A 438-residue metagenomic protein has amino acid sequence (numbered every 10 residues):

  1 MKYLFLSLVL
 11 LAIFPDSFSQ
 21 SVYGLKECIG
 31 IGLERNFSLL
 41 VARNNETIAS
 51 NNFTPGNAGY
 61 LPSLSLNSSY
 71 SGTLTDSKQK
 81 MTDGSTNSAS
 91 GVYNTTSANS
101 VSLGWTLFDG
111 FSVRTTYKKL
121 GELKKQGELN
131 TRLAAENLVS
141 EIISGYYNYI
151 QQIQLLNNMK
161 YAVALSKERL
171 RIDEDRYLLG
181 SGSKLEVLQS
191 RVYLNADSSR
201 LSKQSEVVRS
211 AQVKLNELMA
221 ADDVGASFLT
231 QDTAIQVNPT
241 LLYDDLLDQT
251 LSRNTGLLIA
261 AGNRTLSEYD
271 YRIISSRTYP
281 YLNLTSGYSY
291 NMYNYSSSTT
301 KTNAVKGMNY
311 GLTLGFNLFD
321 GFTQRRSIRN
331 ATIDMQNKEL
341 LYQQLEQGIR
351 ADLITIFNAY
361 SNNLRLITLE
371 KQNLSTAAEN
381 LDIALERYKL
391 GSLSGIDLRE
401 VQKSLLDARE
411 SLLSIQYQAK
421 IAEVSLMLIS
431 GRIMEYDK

Functional and structural regions predicted by a protein language model:
Y3-I13: Sec-dependent N-terminal signal peptides
F18, S65, S411-K438: Acidic, low-complexity, intrinsically disordered peripheral segments
F18-S69, T75, D222-T265, N317 (+5 more regions): Bacterial Sec-pathway N-terminal export signals of envelope proteins
Q20, N67-W105, T230-T240, R272 (+3 more regions): Small/polar, glycine/serine/threonine/aspartate-rich low-complexity segments that form flexible
E27, N51, N137-Q249, I356-A359 (+3 more regions): Periplasmic alpha-helical coiled-coil/stalk elements that build and connect Gram-negative outer-membrane
L40-N44, N57-A58, Y93, L107-A135 (+6 more regions): Sec/SRP-type N-terminal targeting helices
Y177-S181, Y388-S392, I429: A short glycine-centered flexible hinge/capping loop motif at secondary-structure junctions
